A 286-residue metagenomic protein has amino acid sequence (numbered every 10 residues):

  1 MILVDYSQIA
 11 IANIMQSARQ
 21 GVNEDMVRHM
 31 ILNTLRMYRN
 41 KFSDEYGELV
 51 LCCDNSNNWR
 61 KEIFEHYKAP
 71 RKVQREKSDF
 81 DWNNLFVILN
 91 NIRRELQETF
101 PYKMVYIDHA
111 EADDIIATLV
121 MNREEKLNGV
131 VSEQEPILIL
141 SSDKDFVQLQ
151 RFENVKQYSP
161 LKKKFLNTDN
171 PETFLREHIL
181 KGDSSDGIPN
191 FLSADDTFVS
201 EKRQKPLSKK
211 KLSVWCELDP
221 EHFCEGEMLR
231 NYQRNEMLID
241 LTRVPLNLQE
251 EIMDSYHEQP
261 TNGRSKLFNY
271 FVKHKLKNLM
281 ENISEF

Functional and structural regions predicted by a protein language model:
M1-P136, Q148-K164, D240, N247-H257: Noncatalytic, basic helical substrate-engagement surface that gates or grips nucleic-acid strands
N40-C53, A69-P70, K77-F80, P101-M104 (+3 more regions): Non-catalytic nucleic-acid-binding/docking modules located in mid-to-C-terminal regions of nucleic-acid enzymes
N91, D145, K266: Short Gly/charged-rich anion-binding patches and loops
I137-D143: Conserved RecA-like ASCE P-loop NTPase motor core of nucleic-acid helicases/translocases
